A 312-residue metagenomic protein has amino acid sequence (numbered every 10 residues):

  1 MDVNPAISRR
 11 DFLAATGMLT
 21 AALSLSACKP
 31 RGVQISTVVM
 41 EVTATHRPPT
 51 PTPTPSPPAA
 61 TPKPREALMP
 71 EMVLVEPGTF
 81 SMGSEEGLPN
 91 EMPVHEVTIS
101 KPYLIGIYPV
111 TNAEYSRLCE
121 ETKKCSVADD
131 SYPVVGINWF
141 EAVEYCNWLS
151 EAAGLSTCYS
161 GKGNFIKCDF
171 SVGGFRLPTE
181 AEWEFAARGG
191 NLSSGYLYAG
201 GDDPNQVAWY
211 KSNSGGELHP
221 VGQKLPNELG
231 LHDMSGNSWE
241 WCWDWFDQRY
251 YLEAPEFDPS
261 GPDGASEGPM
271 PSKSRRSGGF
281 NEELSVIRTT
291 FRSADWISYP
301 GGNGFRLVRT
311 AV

Functional and structural regions predicted by a protein language model:
M1-V3: N-terminal secretory signal peptides that target proteins for export/translocation
P5-D11: Bacterial N-terminal signal peptides that target proteins for export
L13-A181, P269, F291-V312: Extended beta-strand/loop cores of jelly-roll/beta-sandwich
N90-I99, N191-L192, Y196, S214-E217 (+1 more regions): Surface-exposed recognition segments
K101, I166-F170, Q206-S235: Short, well-ordered junction/capping motifs at the entry into regular secondary structure
W139, W148, W183, W209 (+3 more regions): Signature tryptophan residues that serve as conserved aromatic anchors
F185-G190: Short active-site loop/helix that positions an aromatic residue
